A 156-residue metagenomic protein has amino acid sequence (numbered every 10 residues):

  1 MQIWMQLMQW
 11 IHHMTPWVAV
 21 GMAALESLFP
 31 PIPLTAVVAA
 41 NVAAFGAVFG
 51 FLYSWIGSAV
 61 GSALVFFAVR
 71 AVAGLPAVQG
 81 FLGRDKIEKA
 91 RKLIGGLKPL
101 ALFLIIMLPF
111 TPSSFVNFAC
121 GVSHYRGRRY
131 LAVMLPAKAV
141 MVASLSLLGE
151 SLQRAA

Functional and structural regions predicted by a protein language model:
M1-M22, V48, S54-V116, V122-R129 (+1 more regions): Membrane-interfacial helix-loop-helix
V20-V37, A43, L104-P109: Transmembrane alpha-helix interface/packing and boundary motifs in multi-pass membrane proteins, characterized by
S27, A43, S58-A59, K138: Residue-level recognition of pore/gate-forming positions within transmembrane alpha-helices of multi-pass
I32-P33, G95, P112, V140 (+1 more regions): Residue-level signal for transmembrane alpha-helical positions in Major Facilitator Superfamily
T35-A43, F115-V122: Re-entrant/interfacial helical elements at transmembrane boundaries that shape and gate the permeation pathway
V60-L64, L135-S144: Membrane-embedded alpha-helical segments of transport systems, primarily multispan ion/solute transporters
R129-L135: Alpha-helical transmembrane segments of multi-pass membrane transporters/permeases
